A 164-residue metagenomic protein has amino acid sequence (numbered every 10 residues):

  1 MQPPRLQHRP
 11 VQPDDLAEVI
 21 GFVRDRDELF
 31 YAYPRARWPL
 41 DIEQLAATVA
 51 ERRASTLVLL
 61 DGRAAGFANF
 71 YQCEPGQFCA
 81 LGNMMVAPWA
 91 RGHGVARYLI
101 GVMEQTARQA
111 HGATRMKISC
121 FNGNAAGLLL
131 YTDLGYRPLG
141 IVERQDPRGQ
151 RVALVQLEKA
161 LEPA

Functional and structural regions predicted by a protein language model:
M1, T56, V142-R144: Short acidic-hydrophobic surface loop/beta-edge motif
P3-L6, P10-R91, I100-A110, A160-E162: Acetyl-CoA-dependent GNAT
G94: Glycine-rich phosphate-binding loop
R97: Residues forming the Rossmann-fold NAD(P)(H) cofactor-binding site
T114-K117, F121-L129, D133-R137, I141-A164: C-terminal "cap" of GNAT-fold acetyltransferases
